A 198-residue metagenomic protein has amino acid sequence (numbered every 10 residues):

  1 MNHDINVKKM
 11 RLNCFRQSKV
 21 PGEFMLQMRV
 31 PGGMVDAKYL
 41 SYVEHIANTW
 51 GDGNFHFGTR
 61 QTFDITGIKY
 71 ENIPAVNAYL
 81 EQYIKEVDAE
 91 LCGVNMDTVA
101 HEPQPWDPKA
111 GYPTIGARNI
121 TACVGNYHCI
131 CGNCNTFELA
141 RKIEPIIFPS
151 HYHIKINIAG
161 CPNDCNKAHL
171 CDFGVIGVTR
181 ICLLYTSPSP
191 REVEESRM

Functional and structural regions predicted by a protein language model:
M1-V7: Long, contiguous juxta-domain segments that are non-catalytic but functionally important
N6, V20-G22, A117: A short, polar/charged loop/turn motif at coil->beta-strand junctions and beta-hairpin connectors
V7-K9, Q17, W106-P108: Short acidic/polar alpha-helix capping motifs at helix-coil junctions
L12-G33: Short glycine-/aliphatic-rich beta-strand segments at the starts of folded cytosolic domains
L26-I181: Small-residue-enriched alpha-helical segments and adjacent helix-cap loops that form tight helix-helix packing
Y185-P190: Conserved small/polar residues in nucleotide/adenosyl-binding loops
